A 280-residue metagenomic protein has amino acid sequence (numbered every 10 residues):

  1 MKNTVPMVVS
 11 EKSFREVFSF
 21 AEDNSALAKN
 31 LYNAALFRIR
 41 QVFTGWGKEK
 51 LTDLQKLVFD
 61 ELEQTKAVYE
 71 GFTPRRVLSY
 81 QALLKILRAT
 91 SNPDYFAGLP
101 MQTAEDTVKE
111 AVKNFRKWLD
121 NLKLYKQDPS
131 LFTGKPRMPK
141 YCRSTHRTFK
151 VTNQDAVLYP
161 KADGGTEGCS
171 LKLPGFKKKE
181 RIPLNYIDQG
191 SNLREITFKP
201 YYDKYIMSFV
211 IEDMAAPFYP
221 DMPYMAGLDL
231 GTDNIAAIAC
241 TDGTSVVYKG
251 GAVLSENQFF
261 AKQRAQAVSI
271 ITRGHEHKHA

Functional and structural regions predicted by a protein language model:
M1-D106: Gly/serine-rich nucleotide phosphate-binding loop at the start of the catalytic core of nucleotide/ADP-ribose-handling
T4, V8, G168-S170, L193 (+2 more regions): Broad gene-expression machinery/nucleic-acid interaction feature
V5-K12, K178-L184, V246-Y248: Generic detection of short hydrophobic beta-strand segments and adjacent strand-loop junctions
Y32-I39, F43, F115-L122, N234 (+1 more regions): A generic secondary-structure signal for well-formed alpha-helical elements
L51-T73, S91, Y202-A280: Substrate-contacting helices/loops that form the catalytic groove of nucleic-acid and nucleotide-polymer processing
E61-K199: Acidic carboxylate diad motif detector
